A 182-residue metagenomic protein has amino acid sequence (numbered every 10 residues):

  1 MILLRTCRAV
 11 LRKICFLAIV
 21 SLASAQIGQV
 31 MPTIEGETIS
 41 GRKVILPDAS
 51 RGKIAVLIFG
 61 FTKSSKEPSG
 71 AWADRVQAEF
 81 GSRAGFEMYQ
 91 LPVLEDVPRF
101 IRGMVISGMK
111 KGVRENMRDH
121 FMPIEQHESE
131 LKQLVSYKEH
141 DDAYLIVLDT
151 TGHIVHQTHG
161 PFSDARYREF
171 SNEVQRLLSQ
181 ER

Functional and structural regions predicted by a protein language model:
M1-A9: N-terminal secretory signal peptides that target proteins for export/translocation
R12-L22: Bacterial N-terminal signal peptides
A23-V30: Boundary at the C-terminal end of the N-terminal hydrophobic targeting segment
M31-P32, R118-F121, Y137-I146: Structural micro-motif
I34-I54: A short beta-strand-turn-helix
A49-S69: Short active-site neighborhood of thiol/selenol oxidoreductases, capturing the structured segment around
S65-R114, L131: Structural microenvironment flanking redox-active thiols in thiol-disulfide oxidoreductases
K132, D141-R182: Thiol-/selenol-based redox modules, centered on thioredoxin-like and closely related oxidoreductase domains
